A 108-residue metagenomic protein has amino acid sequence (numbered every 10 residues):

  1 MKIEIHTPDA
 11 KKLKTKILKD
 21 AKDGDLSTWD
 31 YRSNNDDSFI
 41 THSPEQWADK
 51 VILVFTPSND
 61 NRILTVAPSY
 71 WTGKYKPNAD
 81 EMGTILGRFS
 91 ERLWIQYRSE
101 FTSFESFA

Functional and structural regions predicted by a protein language model:
M1-S43: Negatively charged, low-complexity tracts enriched in Asp/Glu with abundant Ser/Thr
D9-A10, H42-A48, A67-K74: Secondary-structure transition/turn motif
G24-D30, E45-D49, I95-S99: Short secondary-structure junctions
T28-S33, L53, F101-F107: Generic structural motif
T28-Y31, T65-V66, S90-L93: Glycine-rich loops and low-complexity Gly/Arg-rich segments that provide flexible linkers or classic glycine-based
S33-I63: Short, intrinsically disordered low-complexity segments
V51-E81: Intrinsically disordered, low-complexity regulatory segments enriched in Ser/Thr/Pro and charged residues
P77-A108: A conserved amphipathic terminal alpha-helix motif
